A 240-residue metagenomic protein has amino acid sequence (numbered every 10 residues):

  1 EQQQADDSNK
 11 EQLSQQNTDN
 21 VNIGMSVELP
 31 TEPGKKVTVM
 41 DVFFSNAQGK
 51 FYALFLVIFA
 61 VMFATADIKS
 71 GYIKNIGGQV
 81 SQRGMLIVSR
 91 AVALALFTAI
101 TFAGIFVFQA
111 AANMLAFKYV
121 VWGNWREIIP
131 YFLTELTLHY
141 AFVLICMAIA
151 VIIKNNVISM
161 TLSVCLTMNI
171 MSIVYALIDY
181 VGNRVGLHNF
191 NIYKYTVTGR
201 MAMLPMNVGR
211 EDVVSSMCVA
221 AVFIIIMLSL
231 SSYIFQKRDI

Functional and structural regions predicted by a protein language model:
E1-F63, I87-V157, S163-V164, M168-Y175 (+2 more regions): Secretory targeting signals
A60-R83, A91: Transmembrane helix boundary and interhelical loop/hinge segments in multi-pass membrane proteins
G71, S89-R90, Y233, R238: Structural detector for helix-capping/boundary residues
Y72, M85, S159-M160, S229: Hydrophobic positions within alpha-helical membrane elements
Y175-K194: Extracellular/periplasmic helix-loop junction at the C-terminal end of a transmembrane helix in multi-pass membrane
V222-I240: Junction motif at the cytosolic side of a transmembrane helix
